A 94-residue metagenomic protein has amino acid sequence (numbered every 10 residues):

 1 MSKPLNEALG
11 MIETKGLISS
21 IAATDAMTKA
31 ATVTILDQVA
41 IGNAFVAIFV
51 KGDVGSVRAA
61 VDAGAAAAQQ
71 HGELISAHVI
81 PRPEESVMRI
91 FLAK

Functional and structural regions predicted by a protein language model:
M1-K94: Terminal helix-to-tail segments of small alpha-helical proteins
